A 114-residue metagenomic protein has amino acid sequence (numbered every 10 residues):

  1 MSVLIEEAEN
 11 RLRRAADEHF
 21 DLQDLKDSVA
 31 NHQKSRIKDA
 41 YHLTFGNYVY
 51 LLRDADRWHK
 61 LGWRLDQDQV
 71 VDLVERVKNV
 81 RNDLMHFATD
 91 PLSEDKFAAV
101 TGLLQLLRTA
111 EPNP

Functional and structural regions predicted by a protein language model:
M1-P114: Amphipathic alpha-helical interface elements
